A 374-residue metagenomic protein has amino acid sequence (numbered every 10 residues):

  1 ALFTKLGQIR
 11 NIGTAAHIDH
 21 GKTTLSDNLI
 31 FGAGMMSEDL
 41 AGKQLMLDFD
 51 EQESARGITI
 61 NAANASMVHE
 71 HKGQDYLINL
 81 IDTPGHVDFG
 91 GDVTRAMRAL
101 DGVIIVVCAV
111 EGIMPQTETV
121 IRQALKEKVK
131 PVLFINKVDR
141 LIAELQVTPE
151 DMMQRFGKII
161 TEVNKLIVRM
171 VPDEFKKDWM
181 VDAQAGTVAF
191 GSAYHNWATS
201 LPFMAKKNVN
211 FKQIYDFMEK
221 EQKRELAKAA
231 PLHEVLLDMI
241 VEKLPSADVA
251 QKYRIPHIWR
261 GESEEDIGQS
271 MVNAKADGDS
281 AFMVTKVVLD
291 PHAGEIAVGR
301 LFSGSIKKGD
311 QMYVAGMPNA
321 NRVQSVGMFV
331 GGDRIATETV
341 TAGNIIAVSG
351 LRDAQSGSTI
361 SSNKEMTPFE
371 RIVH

Functional and structural regions predicted by a protein language model:
A1-H374: Structural and coupling elements of P-loop NTPases
